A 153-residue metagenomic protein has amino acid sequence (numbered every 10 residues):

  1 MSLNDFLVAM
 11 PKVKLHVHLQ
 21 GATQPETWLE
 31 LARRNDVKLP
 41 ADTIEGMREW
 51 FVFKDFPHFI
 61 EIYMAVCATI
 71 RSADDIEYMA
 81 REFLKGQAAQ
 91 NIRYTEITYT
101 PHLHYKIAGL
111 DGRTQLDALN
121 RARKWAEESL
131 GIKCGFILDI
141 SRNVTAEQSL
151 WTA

Functional and structural regions predicted by a protein language model:
M1-A153: Metal-cofactor-binding active-site regions of metalloenzymes
